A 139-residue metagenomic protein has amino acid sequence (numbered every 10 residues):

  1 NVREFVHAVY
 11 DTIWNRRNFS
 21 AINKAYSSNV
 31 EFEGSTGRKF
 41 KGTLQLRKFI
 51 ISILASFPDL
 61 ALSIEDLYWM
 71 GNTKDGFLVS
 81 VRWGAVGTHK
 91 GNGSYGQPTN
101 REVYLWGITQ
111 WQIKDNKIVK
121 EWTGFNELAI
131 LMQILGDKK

Functional and structural regions predicted by a protein language model:
N1-K139: C-terminal and inter-domain tail/linker signature
